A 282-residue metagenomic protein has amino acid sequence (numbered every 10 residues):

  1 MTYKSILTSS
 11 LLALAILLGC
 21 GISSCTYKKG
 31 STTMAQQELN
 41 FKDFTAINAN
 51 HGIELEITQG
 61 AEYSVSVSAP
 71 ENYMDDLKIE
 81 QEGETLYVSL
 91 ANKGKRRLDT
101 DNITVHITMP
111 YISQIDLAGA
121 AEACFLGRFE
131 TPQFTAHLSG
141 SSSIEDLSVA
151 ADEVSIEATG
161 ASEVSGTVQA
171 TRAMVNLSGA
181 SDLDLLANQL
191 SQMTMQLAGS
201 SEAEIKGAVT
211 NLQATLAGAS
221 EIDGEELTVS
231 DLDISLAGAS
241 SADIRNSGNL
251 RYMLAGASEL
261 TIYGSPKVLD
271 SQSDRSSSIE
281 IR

Functional and structural regions predicted by a protein language model:
T2-S9, G21-S139, D146-E157, S165-M174 (+3 more regions): Acidic (Asp/Glu) and glycine-rich low-complexity loops/linkers that are typically intrinsically disordered
S9-L17: Sec-dependent N-terminal signal peptides
L17-G19, E221: Short intrinsically disordered, low-complexity segments
T33-A35, S142, S162, S201 (+1 more regions): Short, recurring structural edge motifs at helix starts
G166-T171, L183-R282: Short, surface-exposed interaction patches in beta-rich subdomains that mediate adhesion/assembly near membranes
